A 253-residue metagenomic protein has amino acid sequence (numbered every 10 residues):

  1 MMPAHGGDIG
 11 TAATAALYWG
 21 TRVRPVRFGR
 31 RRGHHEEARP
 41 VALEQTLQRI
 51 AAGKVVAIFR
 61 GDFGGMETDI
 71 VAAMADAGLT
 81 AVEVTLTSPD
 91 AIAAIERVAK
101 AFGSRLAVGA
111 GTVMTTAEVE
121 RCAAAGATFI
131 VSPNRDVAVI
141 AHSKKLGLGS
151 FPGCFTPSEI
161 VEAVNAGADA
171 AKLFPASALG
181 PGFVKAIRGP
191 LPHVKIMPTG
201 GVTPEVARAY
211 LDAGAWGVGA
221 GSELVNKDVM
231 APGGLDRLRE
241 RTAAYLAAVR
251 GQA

Functional and structural regions predicted by a protein language model:
M1-I9: Extreme N-terminal basic, low-complexity initiation segments that serve as generic localization/processing leaders
H35-A125, K145, H193, P204-E205 (+1 more regions): Conserved N-terminal beta1-alpha1 strand-loop-helix module at the mouth
V55-F59, V82-V84, V108-G111, I130-V131 (+4 more regions): Hydrophobic faces of well-ordered beta-strands that scaffold small-molecule active sites in alpha/beta enzyme cores
A75-T80, F102-R105, A124-I130, K145-F151 (+3 more regions): Glycine-enriched alpha-helix->loop->beta-strand junction motifs that scaffold or abut catalytic
G109, T115-P157: Helix-adjacent hinge/juxtasegments
T115-A125, E159-A166, T203-V218: Catalytic cores of alpha/beta
N134-V139, L173-G180, A215-G234: Glycine-rich phosphate-binding active-site loops on the catalytic face of alpha/beta enzymes
